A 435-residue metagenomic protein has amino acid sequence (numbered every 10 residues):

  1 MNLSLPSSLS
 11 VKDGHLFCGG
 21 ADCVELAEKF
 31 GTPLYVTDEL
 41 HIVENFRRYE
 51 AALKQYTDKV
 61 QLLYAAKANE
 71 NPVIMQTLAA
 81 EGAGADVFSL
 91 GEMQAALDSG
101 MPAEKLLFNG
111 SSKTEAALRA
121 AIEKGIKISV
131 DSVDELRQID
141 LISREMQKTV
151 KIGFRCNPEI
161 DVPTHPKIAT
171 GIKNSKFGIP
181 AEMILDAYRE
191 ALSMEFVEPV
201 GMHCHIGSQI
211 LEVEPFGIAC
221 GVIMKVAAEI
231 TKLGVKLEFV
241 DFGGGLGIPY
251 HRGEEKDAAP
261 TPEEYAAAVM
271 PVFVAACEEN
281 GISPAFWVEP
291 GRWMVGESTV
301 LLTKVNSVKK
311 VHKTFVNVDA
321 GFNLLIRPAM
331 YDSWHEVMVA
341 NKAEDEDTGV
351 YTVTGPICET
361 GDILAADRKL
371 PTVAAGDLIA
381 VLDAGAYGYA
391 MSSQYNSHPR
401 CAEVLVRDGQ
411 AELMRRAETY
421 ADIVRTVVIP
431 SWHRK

Functional and structural regions predicted by a protein language model:
M1-V150, M194-E198, K225, K232 (+1 more regions): A charged N-terminal "starter" segment
L3, P158-N306, H398, R407: Active-site loop/helix belt of alpha/beta enzymes
I42, K67, S89, A121 (+7 more regions): Conserved, mostly hydrophobic/aromatic
A68-E70, G91-E92, S112-T114, S132-D134 (+5 more regions): Active-site-proximal loop/turn and secondary-structure-junction residues that shape catalytic pockets, frequently
I74-M75, D98-S99, L118-E123, I139-I142 (+6 more regions): Short acidic, glycine/serine/threonine-rich loops at helix termini
G84-D86, L107, K127-S129, G153-R155 (+8 more regions): Structured core elements
Q147-D161: Glycine-rich, aromatic-flanked loop segments that form ligand/cofactor-binding clefts across common enzyme folds
A268, V274-C277, G281-K435: Charged (often Lys/Glu-rich) extended helix/loop segments that serve as interaction or gating elements
